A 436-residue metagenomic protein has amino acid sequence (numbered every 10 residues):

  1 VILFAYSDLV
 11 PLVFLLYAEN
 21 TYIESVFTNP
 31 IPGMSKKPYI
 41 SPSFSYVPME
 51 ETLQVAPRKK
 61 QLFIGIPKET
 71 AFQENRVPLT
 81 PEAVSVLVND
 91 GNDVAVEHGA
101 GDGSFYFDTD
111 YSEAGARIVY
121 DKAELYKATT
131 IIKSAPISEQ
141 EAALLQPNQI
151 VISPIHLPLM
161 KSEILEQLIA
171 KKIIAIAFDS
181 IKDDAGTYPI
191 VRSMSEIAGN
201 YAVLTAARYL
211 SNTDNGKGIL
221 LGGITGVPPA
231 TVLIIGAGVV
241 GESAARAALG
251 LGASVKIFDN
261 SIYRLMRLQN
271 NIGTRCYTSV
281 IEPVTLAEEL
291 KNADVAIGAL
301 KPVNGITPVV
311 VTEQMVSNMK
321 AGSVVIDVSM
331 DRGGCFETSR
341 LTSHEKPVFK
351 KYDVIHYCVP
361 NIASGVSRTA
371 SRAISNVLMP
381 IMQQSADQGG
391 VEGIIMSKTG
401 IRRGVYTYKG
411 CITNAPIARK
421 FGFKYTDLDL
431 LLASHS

Functional and structural regions predicted by a protein language model:
A5, A18-T21: Short hydrophobic alpha-helical segments enriched in small aliphatic residues
F27-N29, G33-F63, E69, E139-A230 (+1 more regions): Glycine/serine-rich phosphate-binding loop and adjoining beta1-alpha1 elements at the start of nucleotide-handling
M49-Q167, K171-I173: An N-terminal-biased, well-structured beta-alpha scaffold segment characteristic of Rossmann-like dinucleotide-binding
P67-G101, G216-G298: Glycine-rich phosphate/diphosphate-binding loop of Rossmann-like nucleotide-binding domains
V84, D108, L165, V203 (+3 more regions): Generic hydrophobic/aromatic pocket-lining and core-packing "Φ" positions
N89-D93, A116-R117, T130-K133, A170-I174 (+10 more regions): Generic secondary-structure signature for well-ordered alpha-helical cores
D179-T205, Y209-L220, M330, C335-H435: Adenosine-phosphate binding glycine-rich loop
N270-Y352: Rossmann-like adenosine-cofactor binding region
